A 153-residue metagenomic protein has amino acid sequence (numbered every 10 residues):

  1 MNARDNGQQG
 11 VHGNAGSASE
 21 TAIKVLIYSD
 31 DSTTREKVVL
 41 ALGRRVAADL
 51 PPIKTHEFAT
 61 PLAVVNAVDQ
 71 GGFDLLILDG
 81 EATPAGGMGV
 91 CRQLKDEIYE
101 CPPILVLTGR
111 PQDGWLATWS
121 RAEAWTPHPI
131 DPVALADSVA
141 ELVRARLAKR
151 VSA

Functional and structural regions predicted by a protein language model:
A22-G43, L76: Conserved acidic segment of CheY-like receiver
K37, I130-V139: C-terminal output helix
E57-L75: Acidic, metal-coordinating helix/loop segments flanking the phosphotransfer/catalytic sites of two-component signaling
D74, I98-P103: His-Asp phosphorelay/catalytic-motif detector in bacterial-type signaling
D74-K95: Conserved phosphotransfer microenvironments
L105-L107: Hydrophobic/aromatic residues positioned on beta-strands within the core alpha/beta folds
G109-T126: Alpha4 helix (beta4-alpha4-beta5 surface) of REC/receiver domains from two-component response regulators
A140-A153: The C-terminal output helix
